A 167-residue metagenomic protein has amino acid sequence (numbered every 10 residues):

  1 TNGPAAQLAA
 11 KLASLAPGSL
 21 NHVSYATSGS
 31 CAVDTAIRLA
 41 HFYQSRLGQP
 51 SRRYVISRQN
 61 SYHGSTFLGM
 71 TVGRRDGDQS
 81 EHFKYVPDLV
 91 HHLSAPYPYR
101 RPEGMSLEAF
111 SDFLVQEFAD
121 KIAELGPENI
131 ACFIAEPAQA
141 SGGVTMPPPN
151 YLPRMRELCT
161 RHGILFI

Functional and structural regions predicted by a protein language model:
T1-Q49, I56, G64: Glycine-rich loop-to-alpha-helix module at the N-terminal edge of alpha/beta enzyme cores
L15, L39-R46, K121, L125 (+2 more regions): Change "in soluble alpha/beta enzymes" to "in soluble alpha/beta proteins
G18-N21, S28, P50-R53, V86-L89 (+2 more regions): Short coil/turn connectors at secondary-structure junctions
A32, A36, I134, F166-I167: Generic enzyme active-site microenvironment
L39-R46, M70-S80, N150-R154: A glycine- and small-aliphatic-rich helix-loop capping segment at beta-alpha/alpha-beta transitions that lines
N60-A138, M146, R161: PLP-dependent aminotransferase-class I/II
T145-I167: Catalytic PLP-binding core of fold-type I/II PLP enzymes
